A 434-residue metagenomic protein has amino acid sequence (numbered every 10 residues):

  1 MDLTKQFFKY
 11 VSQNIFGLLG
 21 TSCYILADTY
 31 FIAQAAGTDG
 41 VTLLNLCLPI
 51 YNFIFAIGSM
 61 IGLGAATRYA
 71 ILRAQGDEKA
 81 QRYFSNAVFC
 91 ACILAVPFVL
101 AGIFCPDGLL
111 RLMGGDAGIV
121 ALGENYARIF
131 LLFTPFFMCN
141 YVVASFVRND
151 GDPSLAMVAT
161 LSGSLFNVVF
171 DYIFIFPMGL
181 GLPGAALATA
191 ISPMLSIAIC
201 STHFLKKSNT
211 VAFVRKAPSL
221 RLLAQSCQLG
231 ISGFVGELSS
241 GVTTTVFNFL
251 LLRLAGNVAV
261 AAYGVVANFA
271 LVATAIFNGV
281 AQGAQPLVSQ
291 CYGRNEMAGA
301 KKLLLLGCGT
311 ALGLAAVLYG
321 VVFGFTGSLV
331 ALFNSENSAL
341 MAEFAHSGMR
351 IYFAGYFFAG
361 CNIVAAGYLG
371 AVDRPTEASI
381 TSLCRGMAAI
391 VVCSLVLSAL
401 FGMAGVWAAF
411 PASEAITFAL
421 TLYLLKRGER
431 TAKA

Functional and structural regions predicted by a protein language model:
M1-I15, Y69-F133, P177-I231, V288-G355 (+1 more regions): Short alpha-helical transmembrane segments in multi-pass integral membrane proteins
N14-L63, T67, F130-F137, A224-Q290 (+5 more regions): Transmembrane helix-bundle signature of multi-pass secondary active exporters and lipid flippases
I25, T29, A33, G102 (+9 more regions): Juxtamembrane/transmembrane-helix interface segments of polytopic membrane transporters
L26, A35-T38, L72, N149-D150 (+5 more regions): Helix-loop interface residues and adjacent transmembrane-helix termini in multi-pass membrane transporters, primarily
T29, G102, S145, D171 (+8 more regions): Structural signal for membrane-spanning alpha-helices in multi-pass inner-membrane proteins, emphasizing helix cores
T29, T38-V41, P153, L182 (+4 more regions): Membrane-helix interface/capping residues of multi-pass secondary transporters
V41-L100, F137-A156, A262-T326, A359-T381: Small-residue-rich hydrophobic transmembrane alpha-helices
G62, I129-R148, A156-N167, A185-C200 (+4 more regions): Short runs within selected transmembrane alpha-helices of multi-pass transporters and secretion channels
